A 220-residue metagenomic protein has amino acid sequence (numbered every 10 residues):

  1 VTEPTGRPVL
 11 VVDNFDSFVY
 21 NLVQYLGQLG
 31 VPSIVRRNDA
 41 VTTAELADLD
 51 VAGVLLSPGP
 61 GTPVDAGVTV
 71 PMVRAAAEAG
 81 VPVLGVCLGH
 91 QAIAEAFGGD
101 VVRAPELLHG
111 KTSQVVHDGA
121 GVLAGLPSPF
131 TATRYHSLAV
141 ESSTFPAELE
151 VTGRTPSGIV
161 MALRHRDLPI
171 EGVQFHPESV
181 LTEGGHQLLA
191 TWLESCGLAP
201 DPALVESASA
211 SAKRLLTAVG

Functional and structural regions predicted by a protein language model:
V1-V81, E183, A190-G220: N-terminal beta1-alpha1 cap of cysteine-dependent amidohydrolase-like domains
P8, D48-G125, P129, L189: Cysteine-nucleophile active-site neighborhood
I34-A40, S113-V116, Y135, G153-P156: Short gly/ser/thr-rich secondary-structure transition/capping motifs
P60-T62, A139, E178-V180: Short histidine/acidic/glycine/proline-rich micro-motifs that form metal- and phosphate-coordinating active-site loops
C87, H136, H176: Histidine-centered divalent metal-coordination motifs
G121-D167: Catalytic beta-strand/loop cores that center a nucleophilic Ser/Cys/Thr and support acyl-enzyme chemistry
P156-P200: A glycine-centered loop/beta-turn motif at secondary-structure junctions
